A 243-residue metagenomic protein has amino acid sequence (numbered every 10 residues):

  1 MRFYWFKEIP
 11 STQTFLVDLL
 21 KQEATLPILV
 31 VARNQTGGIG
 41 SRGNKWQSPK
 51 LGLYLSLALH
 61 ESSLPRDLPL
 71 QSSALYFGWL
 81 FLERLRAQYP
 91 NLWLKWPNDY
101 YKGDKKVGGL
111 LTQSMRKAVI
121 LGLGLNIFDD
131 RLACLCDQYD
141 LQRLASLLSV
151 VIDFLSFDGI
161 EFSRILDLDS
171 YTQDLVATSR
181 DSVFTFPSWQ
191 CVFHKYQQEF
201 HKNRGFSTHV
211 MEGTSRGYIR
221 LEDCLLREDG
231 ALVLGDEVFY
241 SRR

Functional and structural regions predicted by a protein language model:
M1-A87, S149, F206-T208: N-terminal lobe of the biotin/lipoate ligase/transferase fold
K21, S62-L92, K102-R243: Long, positively charged amphipathic alpha-helical accessory segments at protein N-termini or as interdomain linkers
I28, P90-W96: A short coil-to-beta-strand element that immediately follows conserved catalytic motifs
